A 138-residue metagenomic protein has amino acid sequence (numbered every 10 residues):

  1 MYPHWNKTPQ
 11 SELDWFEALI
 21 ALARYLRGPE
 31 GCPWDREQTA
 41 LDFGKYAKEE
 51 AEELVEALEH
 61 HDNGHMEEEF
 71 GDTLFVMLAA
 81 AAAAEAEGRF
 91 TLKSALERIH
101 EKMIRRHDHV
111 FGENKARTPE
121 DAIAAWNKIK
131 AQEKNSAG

Functional and structural regions predicted by a protein language model:
M1-F70, F75-G138: Flexible "arm" and connector segments at domain edges
